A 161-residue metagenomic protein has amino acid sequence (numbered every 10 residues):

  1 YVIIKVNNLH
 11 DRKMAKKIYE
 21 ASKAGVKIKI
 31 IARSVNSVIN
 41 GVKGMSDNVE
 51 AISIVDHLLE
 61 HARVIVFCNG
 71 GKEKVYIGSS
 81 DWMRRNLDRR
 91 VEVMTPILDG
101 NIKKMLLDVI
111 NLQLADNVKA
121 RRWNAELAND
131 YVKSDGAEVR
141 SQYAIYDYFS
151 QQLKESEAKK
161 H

Functional and structural regions predicted by a protein language model:
Y1-H161: PLD/PLD-like phosphodiesterase catalytic module centered on the HKD motif
